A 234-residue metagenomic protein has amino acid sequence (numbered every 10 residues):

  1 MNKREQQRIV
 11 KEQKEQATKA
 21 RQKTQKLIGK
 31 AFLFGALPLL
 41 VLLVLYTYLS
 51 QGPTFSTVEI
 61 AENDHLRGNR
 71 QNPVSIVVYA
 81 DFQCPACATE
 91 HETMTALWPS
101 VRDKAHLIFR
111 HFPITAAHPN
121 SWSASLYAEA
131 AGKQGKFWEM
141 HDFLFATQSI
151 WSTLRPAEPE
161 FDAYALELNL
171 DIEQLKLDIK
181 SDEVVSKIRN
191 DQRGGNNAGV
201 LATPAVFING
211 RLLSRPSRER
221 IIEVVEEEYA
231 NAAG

Functional and structural regions predicted by a protein language model:
N2-L43, D162-G234: C-terminal cap of thioredoxin/glutaredoxin-like
L45-S56: Hydrophobic single-pass membrane-insertion segments
T54-F55, P85, E183-V184: Short, flexible loop segments at the rims of nucleotide/cofactor-binding pockets, characterized by
T57-V74, P99: A short beta-strand-turn-helix
A61-N63, M94, R193: Alpha-helical scaffolding within the catalytic cores of extracellular/periplasmic polymer-degrading hydrolases
L66-R67, W151, L213: Short clusters of hydrophobic/aromatic residues that line enzyme substrate/ligand-binding pockets
N69, V78, R215: Conserved strand-loop elements at the edges of beta-sheets that form or border functional pockets
N72, V77-L166, D171, N196-L201 (+1 more regions): Structural alpha/beta surface segment adjacent to cysteine/selenocysteine redox centers across thiol/disulfide enzymes
